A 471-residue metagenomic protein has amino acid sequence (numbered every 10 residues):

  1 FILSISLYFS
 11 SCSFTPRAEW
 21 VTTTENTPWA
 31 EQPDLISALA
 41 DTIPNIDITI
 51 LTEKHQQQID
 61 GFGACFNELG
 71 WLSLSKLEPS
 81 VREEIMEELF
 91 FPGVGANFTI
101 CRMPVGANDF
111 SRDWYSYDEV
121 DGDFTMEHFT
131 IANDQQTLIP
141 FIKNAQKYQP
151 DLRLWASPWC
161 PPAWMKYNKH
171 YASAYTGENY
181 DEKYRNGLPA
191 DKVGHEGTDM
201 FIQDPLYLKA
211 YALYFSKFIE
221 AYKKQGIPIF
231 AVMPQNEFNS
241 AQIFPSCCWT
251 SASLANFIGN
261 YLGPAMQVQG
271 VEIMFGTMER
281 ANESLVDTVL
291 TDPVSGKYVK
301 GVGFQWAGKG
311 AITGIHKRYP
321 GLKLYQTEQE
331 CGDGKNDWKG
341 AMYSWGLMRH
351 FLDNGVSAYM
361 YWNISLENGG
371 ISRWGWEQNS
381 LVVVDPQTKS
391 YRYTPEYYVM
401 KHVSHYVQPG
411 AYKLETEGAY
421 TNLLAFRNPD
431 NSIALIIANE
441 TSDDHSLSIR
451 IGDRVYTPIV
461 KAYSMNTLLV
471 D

Functional and structural regions predicted by a protein language model:
F1-R17: Bacterial Sec-dependent N-terminal signal peptides
P28-I229, N260: N-terminal catalytic cores of secreted or lumenal carbohydrate-active enzymes
D60, V94-C101, Q149-R153, Q225-A231 (+6 more regions): Loop/turn elements at helix/coil->beta-strand transitions in domains of secreted/extracellular proteins
A64, N97, L154, V232 (+5 more regions): Conserved, mostly hydrophobic/aromatic
L69-L72, A107-F110, C160-W164, N236-A241 (+5 more regions): Solvent-exposed loop/turn segments at secondary-structure junctions within structured extracellular/periplasmic domains
K209-K335: Active-site neighborhood of glycoside hydrolase catalytic domains
K323-Y398, T416-E417: Aromatic/acidic polysaccharide-binding cleft in carbohydrate-active enzymes
H405, T416-G452, I459, Y463: Carbohydrate-binding surface patches
